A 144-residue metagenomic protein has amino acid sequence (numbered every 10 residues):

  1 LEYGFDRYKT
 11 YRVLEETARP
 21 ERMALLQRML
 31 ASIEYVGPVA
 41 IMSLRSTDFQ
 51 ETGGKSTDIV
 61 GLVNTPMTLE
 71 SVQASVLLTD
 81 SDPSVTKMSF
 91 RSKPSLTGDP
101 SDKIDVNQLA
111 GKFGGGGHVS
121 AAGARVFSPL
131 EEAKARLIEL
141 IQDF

Functional and structural regions predicted by a protein language model:
L1-F144: Hydrophobic helix-and-loop "lid/oligomerization" segment in the mid-to-C-terminal part of catalytic domains
